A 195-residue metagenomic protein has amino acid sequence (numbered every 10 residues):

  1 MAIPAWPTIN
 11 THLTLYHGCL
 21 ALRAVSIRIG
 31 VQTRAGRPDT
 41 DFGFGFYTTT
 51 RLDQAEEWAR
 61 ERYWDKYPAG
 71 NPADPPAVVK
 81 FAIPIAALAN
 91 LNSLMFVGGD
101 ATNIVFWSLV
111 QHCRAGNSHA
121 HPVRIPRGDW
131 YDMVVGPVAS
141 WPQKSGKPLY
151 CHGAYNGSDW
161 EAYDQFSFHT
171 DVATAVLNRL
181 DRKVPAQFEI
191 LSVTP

Functional and structural regions predicted by a protein language model:
M1-L13, D39-F42, E56, E61-P195: Conserved NAD+-utilizing ADP-ribose enzyme module
P7-L13, H17-D39: Short aromatic-glycine-(Arg/Gly/Cys) micro-motifs in beta-strand/loop hairpins
G45: Acidic, aromatic-lined catalytic clefts of primarily extracellular/periplasmic carbohydrate-active enzymes that remodel
